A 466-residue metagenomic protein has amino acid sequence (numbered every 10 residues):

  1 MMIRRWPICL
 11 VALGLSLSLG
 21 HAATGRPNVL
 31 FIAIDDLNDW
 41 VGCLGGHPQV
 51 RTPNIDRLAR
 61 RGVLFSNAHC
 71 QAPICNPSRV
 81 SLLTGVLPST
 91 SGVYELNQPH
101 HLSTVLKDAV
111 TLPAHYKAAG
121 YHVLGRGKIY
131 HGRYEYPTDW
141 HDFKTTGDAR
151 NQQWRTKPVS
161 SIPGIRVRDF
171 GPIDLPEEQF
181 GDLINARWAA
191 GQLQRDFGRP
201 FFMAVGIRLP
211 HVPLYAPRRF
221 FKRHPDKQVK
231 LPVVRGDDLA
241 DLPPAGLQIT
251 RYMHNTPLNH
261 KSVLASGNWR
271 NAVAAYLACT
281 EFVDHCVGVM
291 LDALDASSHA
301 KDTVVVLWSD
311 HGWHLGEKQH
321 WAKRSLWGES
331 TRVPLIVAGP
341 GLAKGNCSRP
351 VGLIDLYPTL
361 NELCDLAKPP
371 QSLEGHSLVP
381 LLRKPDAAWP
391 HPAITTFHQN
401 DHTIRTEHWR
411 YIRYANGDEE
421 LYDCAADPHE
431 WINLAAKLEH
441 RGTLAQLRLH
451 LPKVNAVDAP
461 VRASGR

Functional and structural regions predicted by a protein language model:
M1-C9: Bacterial N-terminal signal peptides that target proteins for export
G14-L15, L19-Y414, D418-E419, P428-R466: Formylglycine-dependent sulfatase
Y422: Extracellular C-type lectin-like domains
A425: A short, internal acetyl-CoA/4′-phosphopantetheine-binding micro-motif in the GNAT/acyltransferase core
